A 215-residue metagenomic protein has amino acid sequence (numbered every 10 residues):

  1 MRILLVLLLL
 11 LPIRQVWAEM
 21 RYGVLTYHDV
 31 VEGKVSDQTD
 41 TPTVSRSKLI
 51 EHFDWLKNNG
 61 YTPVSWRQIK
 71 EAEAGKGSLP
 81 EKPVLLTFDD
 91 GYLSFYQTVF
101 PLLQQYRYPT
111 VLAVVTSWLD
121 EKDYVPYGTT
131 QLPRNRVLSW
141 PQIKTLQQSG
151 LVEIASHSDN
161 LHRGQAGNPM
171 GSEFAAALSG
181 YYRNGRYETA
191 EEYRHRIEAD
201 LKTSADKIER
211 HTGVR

Functional and structural regions predicted by a protein language model:
R2-I3, L103: C-terminal "closing" transmembrane helix and its immediate cytosolic amphipathic cap in multi-pass membrane proteins
I3-L11: Sec-dependent N-terminal signal peptides
I13-W17, N58, G75, Q105 (+2 more regions): Secondary-structure boundary motif
Q15-V84: N-terminal pre-catalytic segment of deacetylase/amide-hydrolase enzymes
L25-E32, K82-V84, Q104-R215: Metal-dependent polysaccharide deacetylase catalytic core of the NodB/CE4 family, i.e., the active-site-bearing domain
P42-K57, G91-L93, P133-T145: Aromatic- and glycine-enriched glycan-recognition loops and surfaces that form the carbohydrate-binding subsites
S47-I50, L93, Q97, H195-T203: A structural signal for well-ordered alpha-helical segments within the folded catalytic domains of diverse enzymes
A72, E81-P83, T87, G91-V99: Membrane-embedded segments
